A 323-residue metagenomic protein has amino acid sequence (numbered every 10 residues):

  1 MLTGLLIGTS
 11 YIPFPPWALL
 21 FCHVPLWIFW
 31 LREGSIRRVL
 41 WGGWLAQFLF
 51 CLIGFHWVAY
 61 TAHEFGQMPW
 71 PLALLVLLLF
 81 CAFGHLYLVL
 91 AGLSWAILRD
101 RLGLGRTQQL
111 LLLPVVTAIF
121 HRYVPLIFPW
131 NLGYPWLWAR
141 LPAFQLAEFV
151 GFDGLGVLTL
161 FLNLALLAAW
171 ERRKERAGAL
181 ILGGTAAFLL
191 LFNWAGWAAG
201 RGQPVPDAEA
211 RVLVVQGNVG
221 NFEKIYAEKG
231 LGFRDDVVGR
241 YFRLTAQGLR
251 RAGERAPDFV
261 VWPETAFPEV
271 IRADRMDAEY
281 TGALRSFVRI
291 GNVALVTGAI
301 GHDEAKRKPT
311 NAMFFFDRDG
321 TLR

Functional and structural regions predicted by a protein language model:
M1-G200: Membrane-embedded alpha-helical bundles of multi-pass enzymes that act on lipidic or dolichyl-linked glycan substrates
G196-R323: Soluble catalytic regions of membrane-associated enzymes that act on cell-envelope and secretory-pathway components
